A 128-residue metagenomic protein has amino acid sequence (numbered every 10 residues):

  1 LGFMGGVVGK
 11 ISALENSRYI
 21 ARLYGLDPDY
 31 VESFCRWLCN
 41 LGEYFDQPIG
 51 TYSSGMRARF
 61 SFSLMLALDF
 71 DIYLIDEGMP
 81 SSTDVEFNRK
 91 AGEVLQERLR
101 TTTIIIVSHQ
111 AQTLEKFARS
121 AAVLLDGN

Functional and structural regions predicted by a protein language model:
L1-R22: ABC ATPase nucleotide-binding domain signature region
R18, D27-Y44: Conserved ABC ATPase "signature" region
P48-G55: Conserved ABC ATPase signature
G55-I75: GG-anchored amphipathic helix commonly corresponding to the ABC/SMC/Rad50 NBD signature/C-loop
T83-E93: Conserved D-loop/post-Walker B switch-helix segment of ABC ATPase nucleotide-binding domains
V94-S108: Conserved catalytic loops of ABC-family nucleotide-binding domains
Q110-K116: Conserved H-loop
F117-N128: H-loop (His-switch) and adjacent beta-strand-loop-beta switch element of ABC-type ATPase nucleotide-binding domains
